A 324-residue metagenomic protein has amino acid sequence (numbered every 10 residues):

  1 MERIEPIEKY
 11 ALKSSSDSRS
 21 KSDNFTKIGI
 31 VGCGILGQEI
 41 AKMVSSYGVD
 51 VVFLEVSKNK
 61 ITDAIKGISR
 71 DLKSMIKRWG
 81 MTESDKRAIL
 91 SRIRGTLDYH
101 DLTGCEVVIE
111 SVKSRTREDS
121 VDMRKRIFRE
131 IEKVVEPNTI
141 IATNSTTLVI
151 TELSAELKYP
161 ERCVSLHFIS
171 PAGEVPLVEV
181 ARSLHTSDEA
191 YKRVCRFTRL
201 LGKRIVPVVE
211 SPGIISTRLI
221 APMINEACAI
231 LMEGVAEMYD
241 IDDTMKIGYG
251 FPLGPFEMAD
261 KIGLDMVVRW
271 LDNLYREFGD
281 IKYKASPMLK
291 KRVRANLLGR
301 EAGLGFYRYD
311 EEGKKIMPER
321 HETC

Functional and structural regions predicted by a protein language model:
M1-T26, V49, R199, M232-E233 (+1 more regions): NAD(P)-dependent Rossmann-like dehydrogenase/reductase catalytic/cofactor-binding core
E2-D71, R78: NAD(P)+-binding Rossmann beta1-loop-alpha1 motif at the extreme N-terminus of oxidoreductases
V31, T96, S111, T143-N144 (+1 more regions): Structural motif
Y47, Y159, V180-S211, M223-F251: Internal alpha-helical scaffold of NAD(P)-dependent oxidoreductase catalytic cores
V52, T217-I224: Structural/interface elements that position substrates and couple domains in central-metabolism enzymes
V56-K60, I76-I140: Rossmann-like NAD(P)-binding element
V112-T116, T147-L148, E312: Short glycine-rich anion-binding loops that position phosphate/pyrophosphate groups of nucleotides and phosphorylated
I140-V209, T217: Rossmann-fold dinucleotide-binding core
